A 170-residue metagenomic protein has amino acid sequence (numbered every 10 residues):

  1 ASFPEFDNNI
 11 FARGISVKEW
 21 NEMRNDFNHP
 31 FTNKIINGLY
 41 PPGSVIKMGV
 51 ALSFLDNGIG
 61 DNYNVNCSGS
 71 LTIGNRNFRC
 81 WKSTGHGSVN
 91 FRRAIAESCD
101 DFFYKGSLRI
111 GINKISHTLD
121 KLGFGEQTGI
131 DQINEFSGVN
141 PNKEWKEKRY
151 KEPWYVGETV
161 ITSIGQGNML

Functional and structural regions predicted by a protein language model:
A1-S44, G49-L170: Beta-lactam-recognizing serine transpeptidase/beta-lactamase-like catalytic domain environment
